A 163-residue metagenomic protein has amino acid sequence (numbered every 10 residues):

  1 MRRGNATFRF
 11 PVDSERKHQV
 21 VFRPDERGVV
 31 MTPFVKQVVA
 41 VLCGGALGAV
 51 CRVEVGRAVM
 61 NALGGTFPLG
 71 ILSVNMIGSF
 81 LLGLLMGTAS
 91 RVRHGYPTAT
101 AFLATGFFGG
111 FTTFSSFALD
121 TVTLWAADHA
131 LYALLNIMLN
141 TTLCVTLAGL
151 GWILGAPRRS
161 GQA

Functional and structural regions predicted by a protein language model:
R2-A163: Membrane-interface helix-loop junctions in multi-pass transporters/channels
